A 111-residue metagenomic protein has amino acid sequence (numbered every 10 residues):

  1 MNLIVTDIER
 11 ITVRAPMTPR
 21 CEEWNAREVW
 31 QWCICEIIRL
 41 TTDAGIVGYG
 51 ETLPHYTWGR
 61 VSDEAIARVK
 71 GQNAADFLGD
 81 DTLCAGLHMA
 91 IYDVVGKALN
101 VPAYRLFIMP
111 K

Functional and structural regions predicted by a protein language model:
M1-Y49, L53: Structured beta-strand/loop patches that form or line metal/cofactor-binding pockets in enzymes
D7-I8, L40-P110: Metal- or metallocofactor-binding catalytic centers and their adjacent structured scaffolds across diverse enzyme
